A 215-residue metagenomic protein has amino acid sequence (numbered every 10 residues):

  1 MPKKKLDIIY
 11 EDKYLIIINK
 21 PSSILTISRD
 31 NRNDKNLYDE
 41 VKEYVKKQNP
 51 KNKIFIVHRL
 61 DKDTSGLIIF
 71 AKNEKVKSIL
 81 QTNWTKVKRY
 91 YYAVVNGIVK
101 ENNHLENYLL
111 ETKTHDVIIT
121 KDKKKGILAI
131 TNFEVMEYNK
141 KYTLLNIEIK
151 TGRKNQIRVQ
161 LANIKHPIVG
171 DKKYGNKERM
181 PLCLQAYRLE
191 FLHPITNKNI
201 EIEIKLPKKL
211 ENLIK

Functional and structural regions predicted by a protein language model:
M1-K215: RNA pseudouridine synthases
